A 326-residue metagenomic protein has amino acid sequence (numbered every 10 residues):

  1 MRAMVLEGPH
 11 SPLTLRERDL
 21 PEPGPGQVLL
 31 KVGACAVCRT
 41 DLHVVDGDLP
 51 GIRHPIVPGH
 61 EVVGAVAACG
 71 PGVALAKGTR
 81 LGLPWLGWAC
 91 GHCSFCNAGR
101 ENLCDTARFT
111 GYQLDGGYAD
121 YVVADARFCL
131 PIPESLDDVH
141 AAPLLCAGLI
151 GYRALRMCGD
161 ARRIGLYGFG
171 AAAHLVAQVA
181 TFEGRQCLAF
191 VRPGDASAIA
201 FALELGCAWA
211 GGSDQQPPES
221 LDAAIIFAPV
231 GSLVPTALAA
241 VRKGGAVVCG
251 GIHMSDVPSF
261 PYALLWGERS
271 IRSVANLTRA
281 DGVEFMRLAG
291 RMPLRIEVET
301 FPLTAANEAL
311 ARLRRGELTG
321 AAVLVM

Functional and structural regions predicted by a protein language model:
M1, P235, R279-M326: C-terminal hydrophobic helical "lid"/dimerization subdomain of Rossmann-like NAD(P)H-dependent oxidoreductases
P21-C35, D48-S94, F128, P133-L136: Glycine-rich beta-strand-centered segment in the early N-terminal region that forms part of a ligand/cofactor-binding
D41, R80, L155, A177 (+3 more regions): Generic hydrophobic/aromatic pocket-lining and core-packing "Φ" positions
E61, T79-R80, F95, Y121 (+3 more regions): Residue-level marker of beta-strand positions
G78, E134-Q215: Mid-domain Rossmann-like dinucleotide-binding core that forms the NAD(H)/NADP(H) cofactor-binding site
A89-Y167, G194: NAD(P)H dinucleotide-binding glycine-rich loop of Rossmann-like/cofactor-binding domains, especially the beta1-alpha1
L188, I199-S270: Glycine-rich cofactor phosphate-binding loops and adjacent beta1-alpha1 units of small-molecule cofactor enzyme domains
